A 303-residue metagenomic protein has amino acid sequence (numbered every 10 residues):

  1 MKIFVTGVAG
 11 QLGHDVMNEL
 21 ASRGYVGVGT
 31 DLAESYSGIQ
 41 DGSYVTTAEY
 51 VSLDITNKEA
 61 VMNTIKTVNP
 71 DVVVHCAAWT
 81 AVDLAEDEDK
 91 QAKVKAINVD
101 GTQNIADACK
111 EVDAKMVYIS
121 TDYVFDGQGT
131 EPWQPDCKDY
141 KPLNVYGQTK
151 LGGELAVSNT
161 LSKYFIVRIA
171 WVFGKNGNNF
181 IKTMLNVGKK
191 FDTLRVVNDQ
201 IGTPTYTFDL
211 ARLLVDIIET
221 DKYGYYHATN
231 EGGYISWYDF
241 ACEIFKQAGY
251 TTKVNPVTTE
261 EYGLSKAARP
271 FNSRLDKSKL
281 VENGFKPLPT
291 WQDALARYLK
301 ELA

Functional and structural regions predicted by a protein language model:
M1-R23: N-terminal Rossmann NAD(P)H-binding glycine-rich loop of SDR-like oxidoreductase domains
T6, V196-I201, Y226-Y234: Glycine-rich Rossmann NAD(P)(H)-binding loop
S43-N57: Rossmann-fold cofactor-recognition segment
I55-I97: NAD(P)H-binding glycine-rich loop region in Rossmannoid oxidoreductase-like domains and their noncatalytic homologs
A92-N104, V124-V167, V172: Catalytic helix-loop patch of NAD(P)-dependent Rossmann-fold dehydrogenases
L155-G202, F208-D209: NAD(P)-dependent short-chain dehydrogenase/reductase
K190, L213, T220-S265, F271-N272: Mid/C-terminal beta-alpha module of Rossmann-like enzyme folds, strongest in SDR-family dehydrogenases/epimerases
S236-C242, T258-Y298, L302: Conserved C-terminal active-site "lid" loop/helix of NAD(P)H-dependent oxidoreductases that clamps the redox cofactor
